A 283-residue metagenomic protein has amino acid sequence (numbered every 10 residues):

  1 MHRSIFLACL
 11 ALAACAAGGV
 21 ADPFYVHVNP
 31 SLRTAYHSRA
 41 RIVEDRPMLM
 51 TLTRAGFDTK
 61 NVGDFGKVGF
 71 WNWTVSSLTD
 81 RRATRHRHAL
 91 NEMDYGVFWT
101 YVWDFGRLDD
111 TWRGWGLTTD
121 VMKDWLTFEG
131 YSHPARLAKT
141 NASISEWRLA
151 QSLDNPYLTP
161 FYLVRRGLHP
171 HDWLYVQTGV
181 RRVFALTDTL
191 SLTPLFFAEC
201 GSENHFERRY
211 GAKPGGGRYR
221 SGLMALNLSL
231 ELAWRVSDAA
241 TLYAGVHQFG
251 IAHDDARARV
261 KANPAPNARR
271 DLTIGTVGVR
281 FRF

Functional and structural regions predicted by a protein language model:
M1, I5, L10, T119 (+2 more regions): Compositionally biased regions
M1-Y25: Cleavable N-terminal export/targeting peptides
I5-A11, R107, Y157, T189: Acidic/proline-rich low-complexity IDRs
L12, G19-A21, E44, N61 (+6 more regions): Sterically constrained small-residue positions within well-ordered secondary structures of folded domains
G18-T84, I274, R280-R282: Short glycine/proline- and aromatic-enriched beta-strand/turn motifs that initiate or cap beta-hairpins
A21, V28-A35, N72-S77, D154-L163 (+2 more regions): Flexible, solvent-exposed coil segments and beta strand-coil junctions, predominantly the extracellular/periplasmic
H27, V43, N72-G179, A258-R270: Outer-membrane pore/translocation modules
L52, F57-D64, Y101-R107, L153 (+2 more regions): Outer-membrane beta-barrel transmembrane domain signature
